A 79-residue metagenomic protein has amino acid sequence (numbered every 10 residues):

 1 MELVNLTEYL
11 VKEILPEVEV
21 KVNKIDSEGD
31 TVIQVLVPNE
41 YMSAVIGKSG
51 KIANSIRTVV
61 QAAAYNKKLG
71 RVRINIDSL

Functional and structural regions predicted by a protein language model:
M1-A44, I52-L79: RNA-contacting regions in translation and RNA-metabolism proteins, encompassing KH/S1 modules where present
